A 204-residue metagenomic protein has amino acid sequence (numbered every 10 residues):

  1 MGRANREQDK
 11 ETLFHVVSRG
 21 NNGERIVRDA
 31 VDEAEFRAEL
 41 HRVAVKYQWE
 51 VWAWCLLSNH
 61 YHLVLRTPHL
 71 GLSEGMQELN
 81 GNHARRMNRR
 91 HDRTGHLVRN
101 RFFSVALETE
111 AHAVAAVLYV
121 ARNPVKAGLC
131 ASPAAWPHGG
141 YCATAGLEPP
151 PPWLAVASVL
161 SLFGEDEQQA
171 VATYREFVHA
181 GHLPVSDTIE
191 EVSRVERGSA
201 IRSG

Functional and structural regions predicted by a protein language model:
M1-S58, R66-G204: Short Pro-Cys-Gly-centered "Cys-loop" motif that presents a nucleophilic cysteine in a tight turn
L63: Conserved N-terminal diphosphate/IPP-binding helix and adjacent helical/loop segment of trans-prenyltransferase domains
